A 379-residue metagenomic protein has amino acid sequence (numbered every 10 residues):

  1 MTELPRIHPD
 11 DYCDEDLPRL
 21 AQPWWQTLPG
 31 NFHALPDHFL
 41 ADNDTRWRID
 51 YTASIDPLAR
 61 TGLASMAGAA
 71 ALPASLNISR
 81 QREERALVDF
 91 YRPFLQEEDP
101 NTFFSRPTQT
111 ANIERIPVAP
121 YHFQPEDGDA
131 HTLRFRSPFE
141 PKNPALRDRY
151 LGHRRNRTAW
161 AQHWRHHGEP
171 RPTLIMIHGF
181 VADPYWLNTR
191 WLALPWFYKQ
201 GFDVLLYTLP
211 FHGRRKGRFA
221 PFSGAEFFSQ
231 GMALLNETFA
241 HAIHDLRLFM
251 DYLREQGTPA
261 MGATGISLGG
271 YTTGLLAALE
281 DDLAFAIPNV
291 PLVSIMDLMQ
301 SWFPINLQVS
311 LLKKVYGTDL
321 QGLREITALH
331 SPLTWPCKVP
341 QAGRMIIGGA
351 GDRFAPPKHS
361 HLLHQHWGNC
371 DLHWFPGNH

Functional and structural regions predicted by a protein language model:
M1-A145: N-terminal targeting or regulatory segments adjacent to alpha/beta-hydrolase or S9 domains
H153-A159, R165-L174, K199, V339: Proline/glycine-enriched tight loop/beta-turn segments at coil->beta junctions that connect or precede beta-strands
M176-H241: Cap/lid segment of the alpha/beta-hydrolase catalytic domain
T264-T273: Gly/Ala-rich beta-loop-alpha elbow adjacent to hydrolase catalytic centers
T272-D319, W374: Hydrolase active-site cap/lid region
V339-P340, M345-G348, D352: Short beta-strand/loop motif that positions the catalytic acidic residue of the alpha/beta-hydrolase fold
R353-H359: Conserved alpha/beta-hydrolase "acid-adjacent" motif
H361, N369-H379: Histidine-bearing beta->alpha loop at or near hydrolase active sites
